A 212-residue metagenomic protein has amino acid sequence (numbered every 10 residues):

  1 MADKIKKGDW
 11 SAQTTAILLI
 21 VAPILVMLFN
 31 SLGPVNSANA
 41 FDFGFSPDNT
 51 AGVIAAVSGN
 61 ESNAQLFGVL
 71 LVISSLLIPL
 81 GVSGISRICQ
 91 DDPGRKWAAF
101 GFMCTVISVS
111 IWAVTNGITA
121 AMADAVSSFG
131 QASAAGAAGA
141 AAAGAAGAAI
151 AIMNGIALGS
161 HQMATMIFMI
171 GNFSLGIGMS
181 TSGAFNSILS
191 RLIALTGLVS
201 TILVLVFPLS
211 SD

Functional and structural regions predicted by a protein language model:
A2-D212: Hydrophobic, aromatic-enriched alpha-helical segments typical of multi-pass transmembrane helices
